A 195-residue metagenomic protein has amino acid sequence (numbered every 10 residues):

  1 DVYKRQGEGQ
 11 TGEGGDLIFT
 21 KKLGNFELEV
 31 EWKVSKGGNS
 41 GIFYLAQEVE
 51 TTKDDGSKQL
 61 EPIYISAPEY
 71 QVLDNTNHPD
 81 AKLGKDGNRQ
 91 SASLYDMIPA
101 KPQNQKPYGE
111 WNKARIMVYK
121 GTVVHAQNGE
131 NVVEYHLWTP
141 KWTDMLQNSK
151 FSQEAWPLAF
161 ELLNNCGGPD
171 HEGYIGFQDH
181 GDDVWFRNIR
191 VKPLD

Functional and structural regions predicted by a protein language model:
D1-D195: Carbohydrate-interacting regions of secretory-pathway proteins
